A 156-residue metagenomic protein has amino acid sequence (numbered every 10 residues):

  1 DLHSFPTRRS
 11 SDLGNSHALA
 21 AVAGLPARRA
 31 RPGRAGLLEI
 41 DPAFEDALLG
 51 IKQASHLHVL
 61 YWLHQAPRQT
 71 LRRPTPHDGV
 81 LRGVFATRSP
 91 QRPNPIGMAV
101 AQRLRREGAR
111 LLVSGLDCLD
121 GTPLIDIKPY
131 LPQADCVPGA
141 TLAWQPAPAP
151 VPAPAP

Functional and structural regions predicted by a protein language model:
D1-T7: Single conserved hydrophobic/aromatic residue that forms the stacking wall/gate of nucleotide- or nucleobase-binding
S4, Q91-V100: Short coil-to-beta-strand transition motifs
R31-R72: Short, well-structured hydrophobic secondary-structure segments
L71-T87: Short, compositionally biased
M98-C118, A149: Well-ordered alpha/beta subsegment
L116-P146: Flexible glycine-rich active-site/ligand-binding loops centered on an Asp-His dyad
A143-P156: Charged phosphate-binding loop/patch that engages nucleotide di/tri-phosphates or the phosphate backbone of nucleic
